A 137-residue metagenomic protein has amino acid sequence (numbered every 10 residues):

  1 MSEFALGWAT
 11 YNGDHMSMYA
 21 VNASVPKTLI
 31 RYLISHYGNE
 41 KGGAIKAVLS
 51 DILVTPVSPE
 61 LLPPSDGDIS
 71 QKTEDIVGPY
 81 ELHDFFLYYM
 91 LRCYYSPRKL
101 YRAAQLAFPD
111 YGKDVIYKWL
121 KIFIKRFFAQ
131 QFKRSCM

Functional and structural regions predicted by a protein language model:
M1-M137: ATP/NTP-dependent adenylation/nucleotidyl-transfer catalytic domains that generate, transfer, or process NMP-activated
